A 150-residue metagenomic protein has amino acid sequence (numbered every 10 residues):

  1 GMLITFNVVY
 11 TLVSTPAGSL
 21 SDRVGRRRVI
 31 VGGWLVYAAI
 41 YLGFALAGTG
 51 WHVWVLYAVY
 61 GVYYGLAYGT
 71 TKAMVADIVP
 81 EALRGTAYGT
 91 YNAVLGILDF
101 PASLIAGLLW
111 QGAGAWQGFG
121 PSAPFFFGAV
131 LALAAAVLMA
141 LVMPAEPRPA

Functional and structural regions predicted by a protein language model:
G1-V9, S122-A123: Loop-to-transmembrane helix entry
N7-T15, D99-F100: Residue-level signature of mid-helix packing/kink "hotspots" within the transmembrane helices of 12-pass Major
V13-R26, W110-Q111: Helix-to-loop junctions at the C-terminal end of transmembrane segments in multipass secondary transporters
R28-G43: Structural signature of the two symmetry-related core transmembrane helices
L66-V79: Intracellular juxtamembrane helix-capping segments at the cytosolic ends of symmetry-related transmembrane helices
E81-Y91: Loop-to-transmembrane helix entry/capping segments in MFS-fold secondary transporters and related SLC/MFSD carriers
L108-L131: A membrane-interface helix-boundary motif in multi-pass transporters
F126-A150: Multi-pass alpha-helical transporter architecture, strongest for 12-TM Major Facilitator/SLC carriers used
